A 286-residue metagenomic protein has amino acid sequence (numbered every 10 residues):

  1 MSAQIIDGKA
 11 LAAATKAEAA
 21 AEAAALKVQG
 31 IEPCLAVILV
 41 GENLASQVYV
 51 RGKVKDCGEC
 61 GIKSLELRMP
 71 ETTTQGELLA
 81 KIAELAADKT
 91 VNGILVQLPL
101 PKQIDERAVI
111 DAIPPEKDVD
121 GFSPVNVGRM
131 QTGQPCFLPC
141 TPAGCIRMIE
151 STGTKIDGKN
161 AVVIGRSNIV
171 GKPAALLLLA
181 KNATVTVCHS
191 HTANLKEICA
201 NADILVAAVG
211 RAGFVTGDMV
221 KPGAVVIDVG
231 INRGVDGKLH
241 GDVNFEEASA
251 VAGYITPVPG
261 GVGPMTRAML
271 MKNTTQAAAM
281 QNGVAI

Functional and structural regions predicted by a protein language model:
M1-I31: Positively charged, low-complexity intrinsically disordered leader regions
P33-G41: Short beta-strand segments enriched in small/hydrophobic residues
V40-V54, C136-V225, K238-E247: Glycine-rich phosphate/diphosphate-binding loop of Rossmann-like nucleotide-binding domains
C57-E71, V185-V187: Short beta-strand elements in bilobed, periplasmic/extracellular small-molecule ligand-binding domains
E77-K89: Short, well-structured alpha-helical segments in soluble
T90-P101, D105-A108, N201-G234: Glycine-rich phosphate-binding loop
L95-I156: Anion-binding alpha/beta catalytic cores of soluble intermediary-metabolism enzymes, centered on
E106-S123, V127, G230-Q281: Rossmann-fold NAD(P)-binding glycine/threonine-rich loop
